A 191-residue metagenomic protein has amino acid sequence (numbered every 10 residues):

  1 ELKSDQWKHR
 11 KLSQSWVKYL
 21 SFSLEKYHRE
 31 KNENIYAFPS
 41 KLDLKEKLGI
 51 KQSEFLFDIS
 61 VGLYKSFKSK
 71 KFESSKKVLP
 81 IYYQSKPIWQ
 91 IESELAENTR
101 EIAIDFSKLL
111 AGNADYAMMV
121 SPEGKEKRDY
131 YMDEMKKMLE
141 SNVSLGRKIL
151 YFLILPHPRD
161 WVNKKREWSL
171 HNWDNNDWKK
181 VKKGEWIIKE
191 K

Functional and structural regions predicted by a protein language model:
E1-S69: Acidic-basic catalytic patches of nuclease active cores, encompassing PD-(D/E)XK and other metal-cofactor nuclease
L12, S53, S66, K76-L79 (+2 more regions): Polar low-complexity intrinsically disordered regions
Y19, E54, K86, R100-K108 (+1 more regions): Short, well-structured alpha-helical interface segments that form or flank functional binding sites
I59, S85-L95: Conserved catalytic cores of phosphodiester-cleaving nucleases, focusing on short active-site segments
K70-F72, A96-K108, K125-Y131: Active-site-adjacent loop/helix micro-motif of nuclease/hydrolase catalytic cores
S107-A114, K136-E140: Short, surface-exposed basic-aromatic patches at helix termini and helix-loop junctions that form
Y116-P122: Short hydrophobic alpha-helical runs that function as membrane-insertion/retention elements
K125-E190: Domain-level recognition of nuclease-like catalytic cores that cleave nucleotide substrates
